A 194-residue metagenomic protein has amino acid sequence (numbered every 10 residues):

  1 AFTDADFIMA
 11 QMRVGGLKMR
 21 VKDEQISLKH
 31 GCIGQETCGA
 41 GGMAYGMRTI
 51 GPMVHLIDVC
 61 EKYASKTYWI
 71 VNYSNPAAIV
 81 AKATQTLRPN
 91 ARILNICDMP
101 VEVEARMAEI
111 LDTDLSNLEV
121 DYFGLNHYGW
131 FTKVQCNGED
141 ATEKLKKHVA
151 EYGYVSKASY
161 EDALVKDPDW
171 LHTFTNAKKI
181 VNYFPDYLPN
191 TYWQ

Functional and structural regions predicted by a protein language model:
F2-M12: N-terminal Rossmann-like NAD(P) cofactor-binding module of classical short-chain dehydrogenase/reductase
T3, R48-G51, E102: Generic alpha-helix structural propensity
V14-R88: Rossmann-fold NAD(P)-binding glycine/threonine-rich loop
M19, C32-E36, N95-D98, L118-D121 (+1 more regions): Glycine-rich loops and low-complexity Gly/Arg-rich segments that provide flexible linkers or classic glycine-based
C38-M43, V101-E104, N126, E151-V155: Short C-terminal domain-edge/linker segments immediately following a structured domain
L56-N137: Internal, well-ordered domain-core segments that constitute the primary functional module of diverse proteins
D112-Q194: Long, compositionally biased stretches enriched for glycine and/or charged residues
